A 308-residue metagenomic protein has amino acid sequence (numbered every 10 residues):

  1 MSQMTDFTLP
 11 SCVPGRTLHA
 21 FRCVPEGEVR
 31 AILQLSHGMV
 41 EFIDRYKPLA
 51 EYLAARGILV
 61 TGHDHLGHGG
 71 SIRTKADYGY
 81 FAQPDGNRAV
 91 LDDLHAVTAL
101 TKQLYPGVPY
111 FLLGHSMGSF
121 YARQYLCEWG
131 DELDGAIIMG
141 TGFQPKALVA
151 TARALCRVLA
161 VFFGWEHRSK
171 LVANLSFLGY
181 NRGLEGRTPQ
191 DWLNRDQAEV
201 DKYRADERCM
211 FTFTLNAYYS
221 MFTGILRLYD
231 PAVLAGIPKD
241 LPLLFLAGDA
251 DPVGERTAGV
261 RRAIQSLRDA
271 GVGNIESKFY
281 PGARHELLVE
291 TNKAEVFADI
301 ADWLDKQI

Functional and structural regions predicted by a protein language model:
M1-P25: N-terminal cap/lid segment of alpha/beta-hydrolase-fold proteins
S36-E41, S116-M117, D249-A250: Active-site glycine-rich loops that stabilize anionic/oxyanionic intermediates across multiple enzyme folds
P48-A76: Conserved alpha/beta-hydrolase
A82-K102: Alpha/beta-hydrolase active-site loop
Y105-S116: Alpha/beta-hydrolase fold nucleophile elbow
A122-R208: Alpha/beta-hydrolase-fold enzymes
F245-A247: Short beta-strand/loop motif that positions the catalytic acidic residue of the alpha/beta-hydrolase fold
A270, N274-I308: Catalytic active-site module of serine/aspartate enzymes centered on a nucleophile-bearing elbow/loop
